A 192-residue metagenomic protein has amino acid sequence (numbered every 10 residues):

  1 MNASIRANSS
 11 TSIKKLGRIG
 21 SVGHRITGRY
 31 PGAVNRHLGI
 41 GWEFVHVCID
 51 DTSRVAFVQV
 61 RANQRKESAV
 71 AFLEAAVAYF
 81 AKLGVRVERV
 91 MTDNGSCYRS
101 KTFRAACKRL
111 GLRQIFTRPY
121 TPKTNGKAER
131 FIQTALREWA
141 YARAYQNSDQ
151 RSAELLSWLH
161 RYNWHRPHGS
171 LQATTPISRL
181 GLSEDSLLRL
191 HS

Functional and structural regions predicted by a protein language model:
M1-G23, T27, S96, R104-A106 (+2 more regions): Basic, flexible linker segments flanking DNA-binding modules in nucleic acid-interacting mobile-element proteins
M1-I49, A71, L190-S192: Mobile-element integrase/transposase regions, centering on the N-terminal DNA-binding/Zn-coordinating module
N2, R6-A7, L110, T134-S192: C-terminal domain-tail junction helix/linker
V34-H37, G41-E43, Q59-L83: Active-site beta-loop-alpha junctions of metal-dependent nucleic acid enzymes, especially the RNase H-like/DDE
V55-Q59, I115-T117, Y141: Short small-residue beta-strand/loop micro-motif enriched in glycine and branched aliphatics
R86, R113: Residue-level detector of anion-binding/catalytic polar loops
T92-N94, S100-C107, Q114-R137, N147-S157 (+1 more regions): RNase H-like two-metal-ion nuclease catalytic core shared by retroviral integrases and related mobile-element nucleases
